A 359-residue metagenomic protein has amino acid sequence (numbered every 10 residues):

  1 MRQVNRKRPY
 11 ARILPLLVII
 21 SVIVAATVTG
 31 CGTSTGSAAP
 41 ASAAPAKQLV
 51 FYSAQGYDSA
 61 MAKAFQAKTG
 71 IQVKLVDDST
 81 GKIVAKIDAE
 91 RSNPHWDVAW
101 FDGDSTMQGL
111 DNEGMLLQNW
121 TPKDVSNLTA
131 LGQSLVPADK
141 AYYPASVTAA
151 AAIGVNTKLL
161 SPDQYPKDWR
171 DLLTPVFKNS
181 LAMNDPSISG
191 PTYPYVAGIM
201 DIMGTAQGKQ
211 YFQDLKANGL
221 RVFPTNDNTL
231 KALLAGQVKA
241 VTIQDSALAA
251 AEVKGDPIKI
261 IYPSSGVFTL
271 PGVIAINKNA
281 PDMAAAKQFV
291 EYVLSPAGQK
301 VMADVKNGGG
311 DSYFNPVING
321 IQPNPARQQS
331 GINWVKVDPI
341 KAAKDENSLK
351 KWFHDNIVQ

Functional and structural regions predicted by a protein language model:
M1-Q48, Q359: Short, low-complexity disordered leader/linker segments with a strong preference for bacterial N-terminal type II
T35-V50, K63-T69, S92, T174-V176: Immediate post-signal peptide segment of exported/extracytoplasmic ligand-binding proteins
V50-K74, A251: Short, polar/charged alpha-helical segment
Y52-Y57, D78, K82, H95-Q237: Extracytoplasmic ligand-binding site segments that recognize negatively charged/polar headgroups
M61, N179-N184, Y292-I318: Periplasmic-binding protein-like
S105-G109, K239-P257, K306: A ligand-binding cleft/hinge motif common to bilobed small-molecule-binding domains
A149, Y211-K216, V222, G255-K278 (+1 more regions): Periplasmic-binding protein-like
A152-L159, A197, L270-D282, V293 (+1 more regions): A bilobed periplasmic-binding-protein/Venus flytrap-type ligand-binding module shared by bacterial periplasmic
